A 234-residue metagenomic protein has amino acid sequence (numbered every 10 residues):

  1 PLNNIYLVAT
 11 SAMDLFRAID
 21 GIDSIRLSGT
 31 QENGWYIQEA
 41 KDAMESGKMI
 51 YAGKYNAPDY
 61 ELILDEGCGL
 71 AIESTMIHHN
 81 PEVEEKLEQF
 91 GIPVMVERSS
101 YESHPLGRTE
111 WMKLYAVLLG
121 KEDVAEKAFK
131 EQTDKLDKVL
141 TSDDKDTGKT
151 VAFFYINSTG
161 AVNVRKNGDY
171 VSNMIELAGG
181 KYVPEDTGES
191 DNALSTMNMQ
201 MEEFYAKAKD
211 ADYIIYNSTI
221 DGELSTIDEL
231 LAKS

Functional and structural regions predicted by a protein language model:
P1-L64, L70-M76: A short, structured surface patch at a secondary-structure boundary
I5, S11-D14, Q31-G34, P58 (+5 more regions): Solvent-exposed loop/turn segments at secondary-structure junctions within structured extracellular/periplasmic domains
L7-T10, R17-G21, D65-C68, E88-I92 (+6 more regions): Sec-exported extracytoplasmic/periplasmic mature domains
V8-A9, A18, G53-A57, M76-N80 (+6 more regions): Solvent-exposed, acidic/flexible segments
G21-I25, V83-R98, L224-S234: A short, gly/pro- and small-residue-rich
L27, E73, E97, E185 (+1 more regions): Short beta-strand and adjacent tight-turn residues that come in two discontinuous sequence segments and form the edges
K48, E61, D65-I72, H78-A161: Extracytoplasmic substrate-binding proteins
T141-D228: Flexible, glycine-rich surface segments
